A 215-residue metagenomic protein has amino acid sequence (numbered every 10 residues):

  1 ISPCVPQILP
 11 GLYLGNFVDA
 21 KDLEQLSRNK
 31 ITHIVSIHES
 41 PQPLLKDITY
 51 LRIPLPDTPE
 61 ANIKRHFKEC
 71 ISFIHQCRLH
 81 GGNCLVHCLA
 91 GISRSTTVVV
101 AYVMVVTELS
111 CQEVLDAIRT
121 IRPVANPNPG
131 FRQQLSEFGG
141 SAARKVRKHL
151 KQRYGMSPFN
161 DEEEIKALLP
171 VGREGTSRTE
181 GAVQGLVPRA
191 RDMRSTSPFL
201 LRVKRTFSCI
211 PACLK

Functional and structural regions predicted by a protein language model:
I1, D19-A20, S36-P43: Short, polar loop motifs at secondary-structure junctions
I1, H75-N83, A101-K215: PTP/DSP superfamily signal
I1-Q25: Flexible, polar/low-complexity N-terminal or interdomain linker segments that lie immediately upstream of folded
Y13-N16, N29-H38: Short, hydrophobic beta-strand segments that form beta-sheet elements in well-ordered domains
L26-R28, S40-I48: Short loop/helix-cap segments at secondary-structure boundaries that form the rim of catalytic
L51-C84: Helix-loop module immediately N-terminal to the HCX5R catalytic loop in PTP-like cysteine phosphatase domains
G81-V100: A phosphate-binding catalytic loop at a beta-strand-loop-alpha-helix junction that coordinates phosphoryl groups
